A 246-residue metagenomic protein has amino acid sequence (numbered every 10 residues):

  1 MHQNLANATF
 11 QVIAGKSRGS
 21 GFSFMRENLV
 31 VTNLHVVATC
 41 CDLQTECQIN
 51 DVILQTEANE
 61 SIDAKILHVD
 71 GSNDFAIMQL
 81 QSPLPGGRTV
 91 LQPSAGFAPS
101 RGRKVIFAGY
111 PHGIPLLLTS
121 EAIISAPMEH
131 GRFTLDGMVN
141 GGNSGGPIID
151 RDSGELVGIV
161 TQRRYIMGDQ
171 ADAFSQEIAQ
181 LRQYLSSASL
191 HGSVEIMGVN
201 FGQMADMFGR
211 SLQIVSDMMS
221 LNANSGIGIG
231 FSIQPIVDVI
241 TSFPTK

Functional and structural regions predicted by a protein language model:
M1-S23, V30, F75, P127 (+1 more regions): N-terminal activation segment of mature serine protease catalytic domains
M1-V30, A38-C40, M197-D206, R210-Q213 (+1 more regions): Glycine-biased strand-turn-strand hairpin within the trypsin-fold
A8, R18, M25-G71, A171-A173: Catalytic-histidine neighborhood of serine endopeptidases, predominantly the chymotrypsin-like S1/PA family
F22-S23, V139-V160, Q170-E177: Catalytic nucleophile loop of clan PA
N33-A38, G109, S120, G141 (+1 more regions): Short beta->alpha transition motifs characteristic of CBS
I49-M128, D150-D152, D172, I227-I240: Serine endopeptidase catalytic core focused on the charge-relay Asp
V160-K246: C-terminal cap/linker of serine protease catalytic domains
